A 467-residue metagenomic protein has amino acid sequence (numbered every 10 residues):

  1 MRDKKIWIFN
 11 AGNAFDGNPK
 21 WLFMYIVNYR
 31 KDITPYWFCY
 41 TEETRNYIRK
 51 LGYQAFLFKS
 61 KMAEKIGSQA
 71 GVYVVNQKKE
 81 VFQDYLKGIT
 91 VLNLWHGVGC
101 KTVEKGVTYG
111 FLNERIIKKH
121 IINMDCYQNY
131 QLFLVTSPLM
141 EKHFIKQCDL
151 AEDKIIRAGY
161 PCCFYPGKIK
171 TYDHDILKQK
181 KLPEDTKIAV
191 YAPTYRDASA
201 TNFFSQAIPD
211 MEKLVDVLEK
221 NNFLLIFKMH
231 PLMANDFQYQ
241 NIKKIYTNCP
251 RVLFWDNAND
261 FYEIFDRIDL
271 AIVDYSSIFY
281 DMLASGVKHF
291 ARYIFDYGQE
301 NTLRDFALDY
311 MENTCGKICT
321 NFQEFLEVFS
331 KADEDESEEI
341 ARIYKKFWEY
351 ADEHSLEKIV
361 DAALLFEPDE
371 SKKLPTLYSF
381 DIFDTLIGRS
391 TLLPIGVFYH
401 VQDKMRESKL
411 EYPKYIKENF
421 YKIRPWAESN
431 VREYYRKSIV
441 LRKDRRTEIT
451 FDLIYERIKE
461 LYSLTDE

Functional and structural regions predicted by a protein language model:
W7-G167: Active-site and donor-binding regions of nucleotide-sugar-utilizing enzymes
A14-L22, V27-N28, K146-Q147, R157-I242 (+1 more regions): Conserved catalytic-core segment of nucleotide-activated headgroup transferases in glycan assembly
T34-K50, V215-W255: Catalytic donor nucleotide-activated moiety binding site of glycosyltransferases and closely related
A55-A70, P231-Y280: Donor nucleotide-activated moiety binding/catalytic core segment of transferases that use nucleotide-activated donors
Y73-T102, A258-T302: A donor-sugar binding/catalytic signature common to diverse glycosyltransferases and related nucleotide-sugar
K243-K244, S277-Y350, F398: Catalytic binding pocket for nucleotide-activated donors in carbohydrate/polymer assembly enzymes
L374-T391: Asp-based phosphoryl-transfer active-site loop
L392-R442: Conserved phosphoryl-transfer catalytic core
